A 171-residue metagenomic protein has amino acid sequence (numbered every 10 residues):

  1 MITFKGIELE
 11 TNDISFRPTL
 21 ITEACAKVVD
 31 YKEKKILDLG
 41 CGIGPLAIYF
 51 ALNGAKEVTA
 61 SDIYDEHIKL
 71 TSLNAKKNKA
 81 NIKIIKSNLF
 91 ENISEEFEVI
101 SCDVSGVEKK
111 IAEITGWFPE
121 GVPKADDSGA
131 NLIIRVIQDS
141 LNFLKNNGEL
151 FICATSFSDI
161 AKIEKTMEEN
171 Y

Functional and structural regions predicted by a protein language model:
M1-D30: Class I SAM-dependent transferase core
L20-K110: Conserved SAM/SAH cofactor-binding pocket of Class I
D65-K83, T115, I137-Q138, N142 (+2 more regions): Class I S-adenosyl-L-methionine-dependent methyltransferase catalytic core
F97, I111-T115, I163: Short aromatic-enriched loop/helix-cap "lid" or pocket-rim segments at secondary-structure transitions that line
V104-I133: Mobile active-site "lid"/loop adjacent to the S-adenosyl-L-methionine
A130-Y171: Conserved Class I SAM-dependent methyltransferase catalytic core
